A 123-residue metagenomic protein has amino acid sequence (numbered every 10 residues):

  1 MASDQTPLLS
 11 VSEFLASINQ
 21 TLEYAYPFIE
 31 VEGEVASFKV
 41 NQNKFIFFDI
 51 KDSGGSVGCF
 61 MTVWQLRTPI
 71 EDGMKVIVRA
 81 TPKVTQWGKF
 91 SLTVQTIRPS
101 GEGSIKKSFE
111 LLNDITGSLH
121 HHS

Functional and structural regions predicted by a protein language model:
M1-S123: OB-fold and OB-like single-stranded nucleic-acid-recognition modules and their adjacent interaction interfaces
